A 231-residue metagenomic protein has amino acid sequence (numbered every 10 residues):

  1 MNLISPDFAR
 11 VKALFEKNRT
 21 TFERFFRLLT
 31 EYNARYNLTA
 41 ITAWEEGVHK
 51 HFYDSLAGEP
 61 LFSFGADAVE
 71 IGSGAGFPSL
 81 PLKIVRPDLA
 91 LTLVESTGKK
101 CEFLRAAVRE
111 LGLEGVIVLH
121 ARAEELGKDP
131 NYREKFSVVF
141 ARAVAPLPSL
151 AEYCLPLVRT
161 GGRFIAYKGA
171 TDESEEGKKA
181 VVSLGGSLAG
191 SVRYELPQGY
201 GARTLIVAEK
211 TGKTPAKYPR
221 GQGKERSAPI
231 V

Functional and structural regions predicted by a protein language model:
M1-V69, K99-V116: Class I SAM-dependent transferase core
L29, L82, K168, A208: Residue-level signal for inorganic ion chemistry
T42, H120-R122, G190-V192: Short loop/edge segments at beta-strand edges and connector loops that shape dinucleotide/nucleotide cofactor-binding
L56-A143, S149-A151: Conserved SAM/SAH cofactor-binding pocket of Class I
R86, V158-T160: Helix-to-beta-strand junctions that scaffold the AdoMet/dcAdoMet cofactor pocket in Class I SAM-dependent enzymes
E124, P146, G169-E173, L196: Short "lid" loop at the C-terminus of a central beta-strand within the Rossmann-like core of SAM-dependent
G161-T171: Conserved beta-strand signature within the Rossmann-like core of class I S-adenosyl-L-methionine
K178-V231: SAM/dcSAM-binding transferase cores
